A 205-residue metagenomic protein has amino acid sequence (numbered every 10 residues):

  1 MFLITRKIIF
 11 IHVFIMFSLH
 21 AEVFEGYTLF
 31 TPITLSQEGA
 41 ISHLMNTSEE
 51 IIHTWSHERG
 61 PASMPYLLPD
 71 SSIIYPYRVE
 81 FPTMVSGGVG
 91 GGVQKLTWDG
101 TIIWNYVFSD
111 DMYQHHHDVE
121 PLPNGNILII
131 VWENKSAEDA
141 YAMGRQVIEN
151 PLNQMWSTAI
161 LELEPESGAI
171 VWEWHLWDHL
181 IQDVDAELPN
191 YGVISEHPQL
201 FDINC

Functional and structural regions predicted by a protein language model:
M1-T5: N-terminal secretory signal peptides that target proteins for export/translocation
R6-K7, K95: Basic side chains
K7-S18: Bacterial N-terminal signal peptides
H20-C205: Histidine-/acidic-rich catalytic cores in large beta-rich domains
